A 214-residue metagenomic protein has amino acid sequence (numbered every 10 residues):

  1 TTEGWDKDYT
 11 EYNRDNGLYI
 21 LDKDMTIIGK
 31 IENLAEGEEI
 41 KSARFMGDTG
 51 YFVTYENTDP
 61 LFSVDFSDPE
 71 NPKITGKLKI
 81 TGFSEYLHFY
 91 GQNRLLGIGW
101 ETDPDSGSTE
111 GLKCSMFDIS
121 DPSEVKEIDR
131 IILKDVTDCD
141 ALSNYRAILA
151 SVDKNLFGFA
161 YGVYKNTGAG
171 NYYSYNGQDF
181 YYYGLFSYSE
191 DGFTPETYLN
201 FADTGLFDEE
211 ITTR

Functional and structural regions predicted by a protein language model:
T1-R214: Feature marking well-ordered beta-strand scaffolds used for ligand recognition
